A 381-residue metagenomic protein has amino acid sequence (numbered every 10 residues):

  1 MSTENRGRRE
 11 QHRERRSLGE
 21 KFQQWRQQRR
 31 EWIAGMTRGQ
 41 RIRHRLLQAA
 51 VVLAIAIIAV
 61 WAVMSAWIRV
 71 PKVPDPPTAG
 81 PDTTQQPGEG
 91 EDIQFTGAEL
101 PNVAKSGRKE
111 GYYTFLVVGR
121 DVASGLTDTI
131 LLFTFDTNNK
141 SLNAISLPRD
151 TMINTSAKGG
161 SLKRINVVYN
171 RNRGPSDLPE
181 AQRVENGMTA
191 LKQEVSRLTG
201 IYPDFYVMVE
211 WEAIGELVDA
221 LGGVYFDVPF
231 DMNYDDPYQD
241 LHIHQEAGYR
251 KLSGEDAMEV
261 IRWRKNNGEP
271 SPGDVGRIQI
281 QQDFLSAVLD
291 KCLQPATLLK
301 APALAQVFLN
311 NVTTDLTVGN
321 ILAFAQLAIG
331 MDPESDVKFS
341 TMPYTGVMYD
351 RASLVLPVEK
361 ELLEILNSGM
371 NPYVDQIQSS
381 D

Functional and structural regions predicted by a protein language model:
S2-D381: Non-catalytic, solvent-exposed segments at the cell envelope interface
